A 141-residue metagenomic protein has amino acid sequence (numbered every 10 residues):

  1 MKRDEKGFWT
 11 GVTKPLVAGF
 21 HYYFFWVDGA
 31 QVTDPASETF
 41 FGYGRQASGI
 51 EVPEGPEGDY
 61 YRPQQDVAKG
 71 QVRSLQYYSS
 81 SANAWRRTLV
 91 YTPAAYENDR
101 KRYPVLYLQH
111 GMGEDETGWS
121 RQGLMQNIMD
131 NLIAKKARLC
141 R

Functional and structural regions predicted by a protein language model:
M1-A18, W26-P53, S80: Aromatic-rich carbohydrate-binding modules that target alpha-glucans
E5, S79-S81, A94, G111-G113: Short, flexible loop/turn elements at secondary-structure junctions
G7, H21, Q46, Q71-R73 (+2 more regions): Residues that flank catalytic or metal-binding motifs in active/ligand-binding sites
V12, D28, P56-Y61, V72 (+4 more regions): Active-site loop/lid in soluble adenylation, ligation, and acyl-transfer enzymes
V17-V27, V90, K101-Y103: Short beta-strand segments enriched for Tyr within beta-sheet-rich domains, predominantly fibronectin type III
E51-L89: Compositionally biased low-complexity segments at domain edges in trafficked proteins and select soluble regulators
A82-D99, V105: A short loop-to-beta-strand scaffold at the N-terminal edge of the catalytic core in hydrolase folds
Y96-R141: Short substrate-entry loop that stabilizes the transition state in hydrolases
